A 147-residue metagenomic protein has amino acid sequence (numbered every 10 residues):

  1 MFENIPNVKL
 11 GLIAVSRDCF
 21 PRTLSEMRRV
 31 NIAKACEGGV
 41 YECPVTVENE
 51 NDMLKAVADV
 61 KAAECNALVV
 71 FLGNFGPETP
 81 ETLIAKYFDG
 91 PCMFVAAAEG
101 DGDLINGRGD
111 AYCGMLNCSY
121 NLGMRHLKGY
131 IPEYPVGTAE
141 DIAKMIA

Functional and structural regions predicted by a protein language model:
M1-A147: An N-terminal assembly and electron-transfer interface module characteristic of large anaerobic redox and radical
